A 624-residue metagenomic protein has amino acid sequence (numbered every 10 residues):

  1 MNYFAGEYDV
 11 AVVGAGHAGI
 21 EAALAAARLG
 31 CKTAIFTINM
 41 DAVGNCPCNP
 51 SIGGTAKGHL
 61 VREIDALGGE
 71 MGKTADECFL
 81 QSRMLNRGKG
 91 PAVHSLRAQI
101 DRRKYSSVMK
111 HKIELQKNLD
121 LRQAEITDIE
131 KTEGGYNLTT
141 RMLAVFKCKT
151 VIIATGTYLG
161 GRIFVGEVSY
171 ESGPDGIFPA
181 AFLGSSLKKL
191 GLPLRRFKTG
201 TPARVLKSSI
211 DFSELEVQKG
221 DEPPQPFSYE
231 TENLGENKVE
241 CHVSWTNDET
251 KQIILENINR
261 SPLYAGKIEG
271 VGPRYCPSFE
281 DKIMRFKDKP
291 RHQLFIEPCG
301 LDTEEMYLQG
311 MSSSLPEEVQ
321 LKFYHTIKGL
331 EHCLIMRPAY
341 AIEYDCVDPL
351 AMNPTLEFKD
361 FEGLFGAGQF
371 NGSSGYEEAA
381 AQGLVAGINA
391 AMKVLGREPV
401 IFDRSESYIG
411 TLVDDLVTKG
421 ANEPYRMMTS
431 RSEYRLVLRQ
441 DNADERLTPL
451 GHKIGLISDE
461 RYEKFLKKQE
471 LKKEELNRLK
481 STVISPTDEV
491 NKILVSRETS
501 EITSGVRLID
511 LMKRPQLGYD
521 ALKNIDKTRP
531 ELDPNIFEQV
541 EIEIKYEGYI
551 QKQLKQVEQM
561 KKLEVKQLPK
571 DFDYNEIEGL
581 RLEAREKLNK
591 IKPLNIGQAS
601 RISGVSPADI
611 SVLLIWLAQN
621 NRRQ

Functional and structural regions predicted by a protein language model:
Y3-E7, L24-T132, M142, A154-P174 (+3 more regions): Conserved N-terminal/central alpha/beta ligand/cofactor-binding core
F4-A18: Beta1/beta-strand and adjacent pyrophosphate-binding region of the FAD-binding site in flavoprotein oxidoreductases
V13, V145-G156: Short hydrophobic core segments
N39-D41, K57, M84, G184-L321 (+3 more regions): An anion/pyrophosphate-binding glycine-rich loop and adjacent beta-alpha core in soluble alpha-beta enzymes
Y307-S373, I401-D414, D533-K587, K592: A glycine-rich dinucleotide-binding beta-alpha-beta segment and adjacent secondary-structure elements that constitute
Q369-E377, E433-R435: Glycine-rich phosphate/pyrophosphate-binding beta-alpha loops
A379-V400: Internal hydrophobic alpha-helix adjacent to the cofactor/substrate pocket in enzyme cavities
R431, V437, T448-K453, I457-S606 (+1 more regions): Extended, charge-enriched "interface" segments that sit outside catalytic cores
